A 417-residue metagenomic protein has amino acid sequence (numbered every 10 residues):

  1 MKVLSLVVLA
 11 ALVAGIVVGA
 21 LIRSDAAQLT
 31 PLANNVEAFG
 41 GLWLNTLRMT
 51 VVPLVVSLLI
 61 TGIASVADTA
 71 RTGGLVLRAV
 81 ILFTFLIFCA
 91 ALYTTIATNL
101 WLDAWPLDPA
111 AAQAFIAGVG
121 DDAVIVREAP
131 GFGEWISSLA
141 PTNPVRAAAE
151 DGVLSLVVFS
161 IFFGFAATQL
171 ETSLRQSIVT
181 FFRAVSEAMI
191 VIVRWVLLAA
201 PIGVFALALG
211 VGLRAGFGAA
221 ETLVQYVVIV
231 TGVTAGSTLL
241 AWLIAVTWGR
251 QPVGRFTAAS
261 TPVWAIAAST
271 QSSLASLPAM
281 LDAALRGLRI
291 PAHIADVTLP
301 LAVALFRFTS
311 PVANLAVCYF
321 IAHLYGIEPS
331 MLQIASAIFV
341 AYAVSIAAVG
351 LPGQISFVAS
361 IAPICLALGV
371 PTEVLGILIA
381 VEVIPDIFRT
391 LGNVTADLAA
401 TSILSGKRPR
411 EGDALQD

Functional and structural regions predicted by a protein language model:
M1-L58, S65: Anchoring transmembrane alpha helix of integral membrane proteins
L4-L9, I16-A20, L44-L47, R78-A112 (+1 more regions): Signature of multi-pass transmembrane helix bundles
Q28-N35, G73, F217-Q225, G249-T261 (+2 more regions): Membrane-water interface of transmembrane alpha-helices in multipass transporters/channels
L42, A79-T84, F162, A184 (+8 more regions): Transmembrane helix-bundle signature of multi-pass membrane transporters/permeases
A64-T72, P106-L107, L170-Q176, A184 (+6 more regions): Juxtamembrane helix-boundary/capping and inter-helix hinge elements in multi-pass membrane proteins
R71-R78, V191-W195, G287-A302, M331-L332 (+2 more regions): Membrane-interface alpha-helices at helix entry/exit sites of multi-pass transporters
A258-N314, Y342-F357, V381-I403: Alpha-helical membrane segments and immediately flanking helix-loop junctions that form or couple to the substrate/ion
L315-D417: Transmembrane alpha-helical segments and their short flanking loops that form helix-hairpins/helix-helix interfaces
